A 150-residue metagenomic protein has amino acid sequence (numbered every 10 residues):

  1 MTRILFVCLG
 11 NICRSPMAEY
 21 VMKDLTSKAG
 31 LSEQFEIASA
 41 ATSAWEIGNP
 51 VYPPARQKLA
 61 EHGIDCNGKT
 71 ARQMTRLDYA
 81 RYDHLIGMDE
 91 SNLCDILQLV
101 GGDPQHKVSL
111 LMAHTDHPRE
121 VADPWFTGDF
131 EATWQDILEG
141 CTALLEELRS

Functional and structural regions predicted by a protein language model:
M1-R81, E146-S150: Conserved active-site segments centered on acidic
C8, L59, I86-G87, I137: Hydrophobic structural packing positions in well-ordered secondary structure
S15, D89-E90: Helix N-cap/beta->alpha junction signal
H84, E90-S150: Phosphate-binding/catalytic loops
